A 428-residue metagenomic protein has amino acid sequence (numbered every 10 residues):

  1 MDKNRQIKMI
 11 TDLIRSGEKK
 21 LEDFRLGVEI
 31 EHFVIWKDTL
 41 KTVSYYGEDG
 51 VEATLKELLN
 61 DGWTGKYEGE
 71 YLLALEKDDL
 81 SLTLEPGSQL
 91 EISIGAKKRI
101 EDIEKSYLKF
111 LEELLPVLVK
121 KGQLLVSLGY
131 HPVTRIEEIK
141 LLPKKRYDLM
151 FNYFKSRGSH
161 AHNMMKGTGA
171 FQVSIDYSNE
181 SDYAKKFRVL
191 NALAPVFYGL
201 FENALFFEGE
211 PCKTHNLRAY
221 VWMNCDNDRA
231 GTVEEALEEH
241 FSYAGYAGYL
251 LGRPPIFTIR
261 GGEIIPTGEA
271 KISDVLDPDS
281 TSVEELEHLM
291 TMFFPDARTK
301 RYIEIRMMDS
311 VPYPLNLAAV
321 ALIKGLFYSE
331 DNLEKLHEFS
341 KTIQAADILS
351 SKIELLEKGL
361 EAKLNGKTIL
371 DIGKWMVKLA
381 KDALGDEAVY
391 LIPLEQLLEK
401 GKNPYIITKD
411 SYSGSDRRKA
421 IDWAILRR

Functional and structural regions predicted by a protein language model:
M1-S159, G167, E202, R301 (+7 more regions): Terminal catalytic/cofactor-binding subdomain
V119-K120, L125-V126, Y130-R298: Loop-rich catalytic cores of soluble enzymes, especially ATP-dependent carboxylate-amine ligases and other
F171-I175, D228-E235, D382-I392, L426-R428: Short, highly charged low-complexity linear segments
I256-A346: Structured mid-domain segments that build the active-site/substrate or prosthetic-cofactor binding neighborhood
